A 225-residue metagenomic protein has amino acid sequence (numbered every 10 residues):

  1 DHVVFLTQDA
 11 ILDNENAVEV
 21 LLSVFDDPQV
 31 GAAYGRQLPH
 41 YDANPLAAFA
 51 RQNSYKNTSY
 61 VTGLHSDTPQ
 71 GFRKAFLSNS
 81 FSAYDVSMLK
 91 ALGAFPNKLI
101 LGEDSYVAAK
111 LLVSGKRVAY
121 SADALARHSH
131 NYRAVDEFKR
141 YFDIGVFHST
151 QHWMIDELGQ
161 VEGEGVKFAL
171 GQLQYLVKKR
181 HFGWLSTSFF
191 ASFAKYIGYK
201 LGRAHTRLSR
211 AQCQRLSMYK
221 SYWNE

Functional and structural regions predicted by a protein language model:
D1-I11: Short beta-strand-to-loop acidic/aromatic patch adjacent to the donor-nucleotide binding site
E15-A48: Conserved donor NDP-sugar-binding/catalytic core segment of glycosyltransferases
G35, N53-K74: Short, flexible, basic/aromatic active-site loop/helix in glycosyltransferases
L64-Y84, L99-I100: A recurrent flexible, glycine/aromatic-enriched loop bordering the glycosyltransferase active site that acts as
A83, S87-A91, L125: Short, well-ordered alpha-helical scaffold segment located in the soluble/lumenal catalytic or ligand-binding core
K98, S114-F138, I144-H152: Active-site donor/metal-binding and catalytic loop motifs of nucleotide-sugar-dependent glycosylation enzymes
I100-V107: Acidic donor-binding loop at a coil-to-helix junction in glycosyltransferase catalytic cores that engages
D143, T150, E157-E225: Non-catalytic, C-terminal membrane-associated alpha-helical segments of glycosyltransferases
